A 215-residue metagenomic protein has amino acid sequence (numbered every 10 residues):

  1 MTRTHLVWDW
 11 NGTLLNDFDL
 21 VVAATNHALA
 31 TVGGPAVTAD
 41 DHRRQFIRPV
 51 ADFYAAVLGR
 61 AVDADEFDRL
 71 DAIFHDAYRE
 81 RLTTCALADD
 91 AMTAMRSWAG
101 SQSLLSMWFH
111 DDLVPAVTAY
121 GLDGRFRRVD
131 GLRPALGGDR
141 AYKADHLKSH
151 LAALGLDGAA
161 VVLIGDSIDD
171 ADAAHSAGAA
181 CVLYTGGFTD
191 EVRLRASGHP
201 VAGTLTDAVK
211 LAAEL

Functional and structural regions predicted by a protein language model:
M1-R44: Active-site neighborhood of HAD-like aspartate-dependent phosphohydrolases
T2, W98-G100, H150-A160, L215: Glycine-rich phosphate-binding loop signature in dinucleotide/nucleotide-binding domains
A24, M92-T93, S167-D170, T185-R193: Short glycine/proline-centered loop/turn elements that form peptide/ligand docking sites
N26-L29, P49-A64, A116-A119, H150: Helix-loop "lid/cap" segments that line or gate small-molecule binding pockets
R44-E80: A metal-dependent, Asp-based hydrolase signature
R79-L104, H110-V114, A144: Short, acidic loop-to-helix structural element flanking the phosphoryl-transfer center in phosphate-processing enzymes
D111-V162, I168, D172-A177, E191-R193: Substrate-recognition "cap/lid" segment bordering the active-site pocket of phosphatases
P200-L205: Short acidic-hydrophobic, aromatic-tinged amphipathic segments that line or gate anion-handling sites
